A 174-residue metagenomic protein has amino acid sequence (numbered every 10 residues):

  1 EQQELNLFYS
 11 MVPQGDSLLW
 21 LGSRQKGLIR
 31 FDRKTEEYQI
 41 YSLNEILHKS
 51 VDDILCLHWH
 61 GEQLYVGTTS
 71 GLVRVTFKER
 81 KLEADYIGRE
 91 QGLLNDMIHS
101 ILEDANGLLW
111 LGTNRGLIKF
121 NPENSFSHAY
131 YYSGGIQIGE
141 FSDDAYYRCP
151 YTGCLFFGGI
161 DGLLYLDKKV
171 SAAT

Functional and structural regions predicted by a protein language model:
E1-T174: Carboxylate-rich, polar loop motifs that coordinate divalent cations or form catalytic acidic clusters
